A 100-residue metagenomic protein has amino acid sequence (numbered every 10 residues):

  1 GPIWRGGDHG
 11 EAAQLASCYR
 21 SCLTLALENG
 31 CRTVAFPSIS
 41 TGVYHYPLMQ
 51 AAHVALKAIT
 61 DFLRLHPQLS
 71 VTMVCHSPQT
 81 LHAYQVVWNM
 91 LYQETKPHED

Functional and structural regions predicted by a protein language model:
I3-D100: Phosphate/ribose-phosphate-bearing ligand recognition and processing surfaces, centered on ADP-ribose/NAD(+/P+) systems
